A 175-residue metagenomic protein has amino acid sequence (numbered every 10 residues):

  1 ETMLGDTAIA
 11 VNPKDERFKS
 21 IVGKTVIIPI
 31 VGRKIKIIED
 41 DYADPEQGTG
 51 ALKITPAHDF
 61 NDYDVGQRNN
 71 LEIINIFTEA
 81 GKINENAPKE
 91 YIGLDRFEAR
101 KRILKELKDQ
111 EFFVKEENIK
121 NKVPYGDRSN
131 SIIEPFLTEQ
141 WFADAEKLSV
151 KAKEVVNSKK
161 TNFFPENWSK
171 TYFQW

Functional and structural regions predicted by a protein language model:
E1-A80, V155-W175: NTP-handling and nucleic-acid-processing catalytic cores
F18-G23, K89-R100, D109: A glycine-biased structural micro-motif
G81-N86: Short acidic beta-strand-loop surface patches of small beta-rich interaction domains
D95-V123: Phosphate/diphosphate-binding loops
E116-K122, L137, E166-T171: Short coil/turn segments at secondary-structure boundaries
G126: Short cysteine-rich clusters marking metal-coordination/redox-active sites
F142-N157: Flexible hinge/switch segments at interdomain interfaces of large molecular machines
